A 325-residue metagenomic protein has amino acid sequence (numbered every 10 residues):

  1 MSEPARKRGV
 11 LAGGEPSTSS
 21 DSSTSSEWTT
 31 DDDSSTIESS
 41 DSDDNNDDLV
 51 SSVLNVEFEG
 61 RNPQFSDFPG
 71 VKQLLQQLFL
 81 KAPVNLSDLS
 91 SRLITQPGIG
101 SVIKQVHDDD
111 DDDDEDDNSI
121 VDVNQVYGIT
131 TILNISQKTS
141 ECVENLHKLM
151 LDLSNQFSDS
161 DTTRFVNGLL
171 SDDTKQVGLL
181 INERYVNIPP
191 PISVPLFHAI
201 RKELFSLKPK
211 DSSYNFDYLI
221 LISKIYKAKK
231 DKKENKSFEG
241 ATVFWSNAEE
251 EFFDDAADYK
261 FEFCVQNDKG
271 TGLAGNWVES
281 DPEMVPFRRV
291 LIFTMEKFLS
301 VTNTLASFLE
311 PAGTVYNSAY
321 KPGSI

Functional and structural regions predicted by a protein language model:
M1-I325: Intrinsically disordered, low-complexity, positively biased terminal segments
